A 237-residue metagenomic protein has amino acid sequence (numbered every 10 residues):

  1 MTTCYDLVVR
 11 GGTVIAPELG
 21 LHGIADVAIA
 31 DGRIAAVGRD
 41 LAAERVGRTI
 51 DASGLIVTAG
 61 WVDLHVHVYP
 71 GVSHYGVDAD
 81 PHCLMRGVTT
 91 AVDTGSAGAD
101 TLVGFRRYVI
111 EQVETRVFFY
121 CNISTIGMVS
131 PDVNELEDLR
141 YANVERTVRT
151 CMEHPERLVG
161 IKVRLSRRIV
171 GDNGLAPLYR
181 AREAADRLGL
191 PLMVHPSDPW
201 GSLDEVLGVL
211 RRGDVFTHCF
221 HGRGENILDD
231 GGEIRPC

Functional and structural regions predicted by a protein language model:
M1-A59: Histidine-rich, glycine-flanked metal-binding segment
G12, V27, G32, G54 (+5 more regions): Divalent metal-coordination and catalytic microenvironments
E44, A52-Q112: Metal-associated gating/positioning segment near the N- to mid-region
R45, M128-S130, G224-D230: Short, charged, surface-exposed secondary-structure boundary motifs
T58, Y108-Y120, E183-G189: Alpha-helix-loop-beta-strand connector modules within alpha/beta enzyme cores
G60-V66, A91-D93, V117-C121, V159-V163 (+2 more regions): Hydrophobic faces of well-ordered beta-strands that scaffold small-molecule active sites in alpha/beta enzyme cores
H74, R86-V92, S96-A97, Q112-L139 (+1 more regions): Metal-cofactor-binding active-site regions of metalloenzymes
G104, A142-C237: Histidine/acidic residue-rich metal-binding segments in metalloenzymes
